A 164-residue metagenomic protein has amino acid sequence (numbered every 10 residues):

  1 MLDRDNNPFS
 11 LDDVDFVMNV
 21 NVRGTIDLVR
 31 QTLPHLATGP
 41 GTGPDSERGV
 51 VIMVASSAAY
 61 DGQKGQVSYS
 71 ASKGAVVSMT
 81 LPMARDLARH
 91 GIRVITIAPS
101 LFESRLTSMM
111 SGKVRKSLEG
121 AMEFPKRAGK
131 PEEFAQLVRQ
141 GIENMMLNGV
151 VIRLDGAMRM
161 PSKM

Functional and structural regions predicted by a protein language model:
M1-D15, P34, T38-E47, G65-S68 (+1 more regions): Conserved mid-core segment of classical short-chain dehydrogenase/reductases
N7-V29, I52, V76: Catalytic Tyr-X3-Lys loop
N19, K113-E133: Catalytic Tyr-x(3-8)-Lys segment
N19-S46, A84-R85, R139: Amphipathic alpha-helical dimer-interface segment in Rossmann-like NAD(P)H-dependent oxidoreductases
S56: Residue(s) in the substrate-gating loop at a strand-loop-helix junction that position the organic substrate next
G62-S70, P82: Active-site loop-to-helix junction immediately N-terminal to the catalytic Tyr of the SDR YXXXK motif in Rossmann-fold
A88, R93, M146-V150: Short, small/polar-rich loop/turn modules that mediate ligand/substrate recognition or access, typified
K130-L154, R159: C-terminal substrate-recognition "lid" of short-chain dehydrogenase/reductases
